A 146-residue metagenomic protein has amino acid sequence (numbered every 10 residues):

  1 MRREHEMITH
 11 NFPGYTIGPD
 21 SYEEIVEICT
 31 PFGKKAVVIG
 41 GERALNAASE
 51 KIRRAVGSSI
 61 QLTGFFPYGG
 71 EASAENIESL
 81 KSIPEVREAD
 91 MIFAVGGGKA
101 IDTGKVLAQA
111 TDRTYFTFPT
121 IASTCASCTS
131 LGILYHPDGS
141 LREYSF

Functional and structural regions predicted by a protein language model:
M1-M91: ATP/NTP phosphate-donor binding region
E6, S58, I77-E85, T103-T111 (+1 more regions): Noncatalytic linker/hinge segments flanking ATPase motor cores
P13, Q109-F146: A glycine/threonine-rich phosphate-anchoring loop and its flanking beta-alpha core in nucleotide/phosphate-binding
G14, V37, I92-A94, A100 (+1 more regions): Short glycine- and Lys/Arg-enriched binding-loop motifs that mark or flank ligand-binding interfaces
P19-D20, G41-E42, V95-G97, F118-I121 (+1 more regions): Fold-independent oxyanion-binding glycine-rich loops and adjacent beta-strand/coil segments at enzyme active sites
Y22-E23, L45-S49, A74, K99-V106 (+1 more regions): Short glycine/serine/threonine-rich phosphate/pyrophosphate-binding segments that cradle anionic phosphate groups
P67-E71, V95-G97, T124, S145-F146: Short C-terminal domain-edge/linker segments immediately following a structured domain
P84-A122: A short, small-residue-rich loop immediately preceding and capping a beta-strand
